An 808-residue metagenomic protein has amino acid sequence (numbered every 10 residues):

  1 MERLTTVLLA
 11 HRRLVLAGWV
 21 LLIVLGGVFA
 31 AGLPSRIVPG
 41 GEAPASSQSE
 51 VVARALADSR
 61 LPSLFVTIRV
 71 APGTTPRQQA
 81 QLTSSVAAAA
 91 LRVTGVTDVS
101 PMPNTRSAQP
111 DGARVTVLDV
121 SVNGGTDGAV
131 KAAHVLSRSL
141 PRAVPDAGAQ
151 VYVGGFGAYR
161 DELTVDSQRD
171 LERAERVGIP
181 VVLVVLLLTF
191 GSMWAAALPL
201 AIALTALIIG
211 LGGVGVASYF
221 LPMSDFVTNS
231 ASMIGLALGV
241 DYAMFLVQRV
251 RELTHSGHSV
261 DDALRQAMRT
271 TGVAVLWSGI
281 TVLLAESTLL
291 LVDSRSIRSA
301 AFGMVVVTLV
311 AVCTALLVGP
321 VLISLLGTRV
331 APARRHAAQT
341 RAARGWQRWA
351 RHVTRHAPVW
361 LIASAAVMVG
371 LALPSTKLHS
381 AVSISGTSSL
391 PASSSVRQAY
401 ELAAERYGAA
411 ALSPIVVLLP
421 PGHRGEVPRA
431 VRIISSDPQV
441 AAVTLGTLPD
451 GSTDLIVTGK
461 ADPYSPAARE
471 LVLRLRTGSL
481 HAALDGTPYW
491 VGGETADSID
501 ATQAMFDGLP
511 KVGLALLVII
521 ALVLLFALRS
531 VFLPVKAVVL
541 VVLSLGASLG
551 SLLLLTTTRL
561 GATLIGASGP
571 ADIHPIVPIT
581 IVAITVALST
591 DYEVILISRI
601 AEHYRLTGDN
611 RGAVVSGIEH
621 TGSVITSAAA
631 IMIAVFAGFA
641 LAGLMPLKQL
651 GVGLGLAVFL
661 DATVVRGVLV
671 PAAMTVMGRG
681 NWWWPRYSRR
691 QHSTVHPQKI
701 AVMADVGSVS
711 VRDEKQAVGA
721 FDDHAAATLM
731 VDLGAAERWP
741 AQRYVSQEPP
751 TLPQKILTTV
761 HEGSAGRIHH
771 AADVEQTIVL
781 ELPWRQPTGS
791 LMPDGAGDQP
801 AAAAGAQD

Functional and structural regions predicted by a protein language model:
M1-S35, G128-S380, G486-T487, T495-R712 (+2 more regions): Membrane-embedded transmembrane helical bundles of large multi-pass transporters/channels
A17, D58, T254, L402 (+13 more regions): Intrinsically disordered, low-complexity segments enriched in polar/charged small residues
V38-P39: Histidine-acidic residue clusters that define the catalytic metal-binding segment of zinc metallopeptidase domains
A43-L64, P72-R160, K377-L564, D572 (+2 more regions): Structured non-transmembrane domains adjacent to transmembrane bundles in polytopic membrane proteins
F65-R69, L246-Q248: Short beta-strands and strand-loop turn motifs
T94-G95, P222, G478, G566 (+3 more regions): Short, flexible coil/linker elements and helix-boundary hinge sites characteristic of intrinsically disordered
W684, R689-G763, R767-G795, G805-D808: Long, low-complexity, intrinsically disordered cytosolic termini of multi-pass membrane proteins
